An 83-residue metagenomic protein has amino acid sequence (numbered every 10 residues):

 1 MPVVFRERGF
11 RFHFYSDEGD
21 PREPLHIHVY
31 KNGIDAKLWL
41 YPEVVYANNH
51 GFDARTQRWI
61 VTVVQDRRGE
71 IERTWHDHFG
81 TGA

Functional and structural regions predicted by a protein language model:
M1-E23: Short, charged/polar N-terminal "headpieces" of proteins
M1-P2, P24, G33, W75-H76: A broad, low-specificity signal for short, low-complexity segments enriched in glycine/proline and polar/charged
V4, D35, Q65-D66: Intrinsically disordered, low-complexity sequence elements enriched in Ser/Thr/Gly/Pro
F5-G9, N32, R73: A generic short-segment signal for beta-strand/edge and adjacent turn/coil regions
Y15-A54: A short, structured beta-strand/loop element
D53-A83: C-terminal structural segments of small proteins and small subunits
